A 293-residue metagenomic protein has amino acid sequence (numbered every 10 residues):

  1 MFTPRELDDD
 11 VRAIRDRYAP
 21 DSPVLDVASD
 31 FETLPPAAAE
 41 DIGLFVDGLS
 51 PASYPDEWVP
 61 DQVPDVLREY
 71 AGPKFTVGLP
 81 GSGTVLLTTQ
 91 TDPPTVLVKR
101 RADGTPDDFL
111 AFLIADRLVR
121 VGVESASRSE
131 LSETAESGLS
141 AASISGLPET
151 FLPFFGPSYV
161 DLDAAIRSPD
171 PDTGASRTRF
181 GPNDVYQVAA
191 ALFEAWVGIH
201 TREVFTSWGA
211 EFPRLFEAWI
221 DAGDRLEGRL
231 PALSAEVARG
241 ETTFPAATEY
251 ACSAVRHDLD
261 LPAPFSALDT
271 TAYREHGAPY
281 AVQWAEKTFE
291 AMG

Functional and structural regions predicted by a protein language model:
D8-R12, S22-V24, P171: N-terminal maturation segment of proteins
R17-V96, D103: Auxiliary, metal-adjacent structural segments of Zn-dependent hydrolase domains
V96-I114: Short pre-active-site segment immediately N-terminal to the catalytic Zn-binding motif
D108-F109, V123-Q187: Post-HEXXH active-site segment of zinc metalloproteases
L113-S125: Catalytic glutamate of the conserved HExxH
Y186-F205: An active-site-proximal "capping" alpha-helix that borders the catalytic cofactor pocket
R202-G293: Pan-zinc metallopeptidase signature
